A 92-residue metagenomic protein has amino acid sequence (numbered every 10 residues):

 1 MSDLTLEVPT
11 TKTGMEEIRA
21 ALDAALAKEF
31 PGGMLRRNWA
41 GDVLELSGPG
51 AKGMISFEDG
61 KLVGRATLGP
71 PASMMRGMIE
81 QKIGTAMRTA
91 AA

Functional and structural regions predicted by a protein language model:
M1-M34: Terminal, regulation- and interaction-focused segments at domain boundaries
D3, G41-V43, D59-V63: A generic structural signal for beta-strand entry/edge sites
L6-E7, G60-A90: C-terminal structural segments of small proteins and small subunits
T10-K12, L26, G50, L68-P70 (+1 more regions): Beta-strand elements of well-folded, non-transmembrane domains
T11, M15-R19, D23, W39 (+3 more regions): Generic alpha-helical secondary structure
K28-M54: Ser/Thr-rich, low-complexity intrinsically disordered terminal regions
S47, S56, R65-T67: Beta-strand residues in well-ordered beta-sheet regions across diverse protein folds
